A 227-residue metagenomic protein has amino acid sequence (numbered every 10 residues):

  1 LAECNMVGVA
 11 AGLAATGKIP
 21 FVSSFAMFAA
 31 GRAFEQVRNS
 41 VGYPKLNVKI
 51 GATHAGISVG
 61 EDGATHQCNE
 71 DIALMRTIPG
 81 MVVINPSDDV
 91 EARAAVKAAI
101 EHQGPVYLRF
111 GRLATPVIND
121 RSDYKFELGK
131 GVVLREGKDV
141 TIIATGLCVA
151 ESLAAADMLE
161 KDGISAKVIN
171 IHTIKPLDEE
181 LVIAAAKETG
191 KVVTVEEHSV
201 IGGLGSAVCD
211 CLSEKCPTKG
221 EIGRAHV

Functional and structural regions predicted by a protein language model:
L1, F21, G190-T194: Short, structured active-site "lid" loops
A2-N5, G12-T141, A150, A166 (+1 more regions): Conserved thiamine diphosphate
V59-G60, G111-R224: Thiamine diphosphate
